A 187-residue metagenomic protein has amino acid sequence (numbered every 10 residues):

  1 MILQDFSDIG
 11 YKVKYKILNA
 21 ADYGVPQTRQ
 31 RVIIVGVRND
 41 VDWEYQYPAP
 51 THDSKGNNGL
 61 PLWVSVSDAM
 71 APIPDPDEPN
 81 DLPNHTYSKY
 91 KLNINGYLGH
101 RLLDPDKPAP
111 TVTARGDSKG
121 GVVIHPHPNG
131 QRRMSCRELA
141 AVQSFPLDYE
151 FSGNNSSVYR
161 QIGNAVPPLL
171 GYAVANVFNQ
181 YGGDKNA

Functional and structural regions predicted by a protein language model:
M1-P105: Class I S-adenosyl-L-methionine
D75-A187: C-terminal target-recognition/interaction regions appended to catalytic cores
